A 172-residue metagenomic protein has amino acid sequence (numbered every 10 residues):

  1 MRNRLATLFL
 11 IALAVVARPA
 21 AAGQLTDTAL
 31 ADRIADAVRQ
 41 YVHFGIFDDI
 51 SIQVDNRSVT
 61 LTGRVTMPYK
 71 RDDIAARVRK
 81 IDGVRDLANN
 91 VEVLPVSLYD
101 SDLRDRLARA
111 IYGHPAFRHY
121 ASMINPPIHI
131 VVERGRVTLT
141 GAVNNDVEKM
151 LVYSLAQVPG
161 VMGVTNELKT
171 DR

Functional and structural regions predicted by a protein language model:
R2-T7, R18-R172: N-terminal targeting leaders
L10-I11: Low-complexity Ser/Thr/Gly/Asn-rich repetitive segments
